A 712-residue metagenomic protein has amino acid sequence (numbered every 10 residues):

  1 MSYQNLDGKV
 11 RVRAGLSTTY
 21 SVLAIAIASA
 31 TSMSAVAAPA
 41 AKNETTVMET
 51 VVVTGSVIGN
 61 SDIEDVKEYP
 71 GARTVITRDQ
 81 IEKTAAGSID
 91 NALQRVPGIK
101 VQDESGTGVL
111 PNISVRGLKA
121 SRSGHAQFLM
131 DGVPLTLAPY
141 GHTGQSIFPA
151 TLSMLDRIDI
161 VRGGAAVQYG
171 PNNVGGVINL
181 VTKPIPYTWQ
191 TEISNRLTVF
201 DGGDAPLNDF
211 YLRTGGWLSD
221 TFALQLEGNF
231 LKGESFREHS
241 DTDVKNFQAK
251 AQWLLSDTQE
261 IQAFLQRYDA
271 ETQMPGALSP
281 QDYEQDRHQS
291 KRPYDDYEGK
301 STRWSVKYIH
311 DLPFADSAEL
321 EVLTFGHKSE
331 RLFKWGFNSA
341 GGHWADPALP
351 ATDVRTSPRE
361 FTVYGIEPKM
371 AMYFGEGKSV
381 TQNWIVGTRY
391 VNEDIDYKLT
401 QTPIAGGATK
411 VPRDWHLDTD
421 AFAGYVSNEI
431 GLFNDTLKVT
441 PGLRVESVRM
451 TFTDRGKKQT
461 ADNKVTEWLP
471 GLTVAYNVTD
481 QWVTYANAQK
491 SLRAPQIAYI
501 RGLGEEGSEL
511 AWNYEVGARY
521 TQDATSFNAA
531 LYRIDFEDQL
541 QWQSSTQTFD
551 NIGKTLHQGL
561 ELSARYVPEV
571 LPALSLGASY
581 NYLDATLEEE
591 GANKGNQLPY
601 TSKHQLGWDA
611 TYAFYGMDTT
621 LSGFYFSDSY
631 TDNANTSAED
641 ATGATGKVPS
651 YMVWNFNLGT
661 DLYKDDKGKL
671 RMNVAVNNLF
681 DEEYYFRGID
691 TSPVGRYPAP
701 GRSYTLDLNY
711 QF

Functional and structural regions predicted by a protein language model:
P70, D90-L137: Extracytoplasmic beta-strand/coil segments of soluble accessory domains associated with Gram-negative outer-membrane
V133-R162: Short acidic/polar hinge/loop motifs at secondary-structure boundaries that mediate gating or recognition
A165, T182-G216, G228, S235-R237 (+2 more regions): Short strand-turn segments of transmembrane beta-barrel domains in outer membranes, especially the first one or two
D204-M274, D296-I309: Transmembrane beta-barrel wall of Gram-negative outer-membrane proteins
L254, E260-I261, Q266, Y297-R455: Face-selective signature of the C-terminal outer-membrane beta-barrel domain
K307-F337, N477, V483-Q489, S508-E569 (+3 more regions): Membrane-embedded beta-barrel scaffold of Gram-negative outer-membrane proteins
M370-Y373, F433, V439, R533-D535 (+4 more regions): Gram-negative outer-membrane beta-barrel transporters
D628-A634, T660-F712: C-terminal beta-signal and adjacent terminal beta-strands/loops of Gram-negative outer-membrane beta-barrel proteins
